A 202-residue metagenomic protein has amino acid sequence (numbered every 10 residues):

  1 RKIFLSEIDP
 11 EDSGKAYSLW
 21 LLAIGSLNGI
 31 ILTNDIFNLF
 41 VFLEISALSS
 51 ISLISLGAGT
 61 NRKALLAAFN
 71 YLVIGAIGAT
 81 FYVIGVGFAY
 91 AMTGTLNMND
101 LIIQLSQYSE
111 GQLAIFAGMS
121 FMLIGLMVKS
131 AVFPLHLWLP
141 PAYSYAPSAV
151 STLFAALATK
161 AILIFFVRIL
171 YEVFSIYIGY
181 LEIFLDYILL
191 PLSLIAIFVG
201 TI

Functional and structural regions predicted by a protein language model:
R1-E7, L22-L39, S49-I202: Hydrophobic transmembrane alpha-helices and their helix-loop junctions in integral membrane proteins
E11-Y17, D186: Membrane-interfacial loop-to-transmembrane alpha-helix junctions, especially the N-terminal start
E44: Short phosphate-coordinating micro-motif centered on Lys-Gly-acidic
